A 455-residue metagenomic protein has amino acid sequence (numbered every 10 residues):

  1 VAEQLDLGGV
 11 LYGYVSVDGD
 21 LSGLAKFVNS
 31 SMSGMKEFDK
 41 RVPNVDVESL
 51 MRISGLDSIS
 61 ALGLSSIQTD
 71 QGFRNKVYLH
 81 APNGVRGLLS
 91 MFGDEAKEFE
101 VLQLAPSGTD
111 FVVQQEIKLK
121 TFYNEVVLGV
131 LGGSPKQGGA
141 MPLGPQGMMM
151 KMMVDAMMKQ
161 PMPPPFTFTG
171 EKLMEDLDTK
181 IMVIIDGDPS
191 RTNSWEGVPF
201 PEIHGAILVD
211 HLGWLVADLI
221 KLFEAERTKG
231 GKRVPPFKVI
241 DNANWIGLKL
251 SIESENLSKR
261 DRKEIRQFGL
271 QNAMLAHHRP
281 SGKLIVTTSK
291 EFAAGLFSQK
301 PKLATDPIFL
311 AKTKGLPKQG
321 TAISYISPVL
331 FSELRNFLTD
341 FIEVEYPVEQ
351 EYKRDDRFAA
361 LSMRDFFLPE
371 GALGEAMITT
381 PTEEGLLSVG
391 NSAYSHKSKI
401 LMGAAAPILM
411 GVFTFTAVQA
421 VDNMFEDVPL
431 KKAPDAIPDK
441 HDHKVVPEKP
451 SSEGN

Functional and structural regions predicted by a protein language model:
V1, T288-L316: Surface-exposed amphipathic alpha-helical segments
A2-A140, Q160-T192, R260-S281, S289 (+1 more regions): Leucine-rich, highly hydrophobic segment in Treponema pallidum outer-membrane-associated proteins
T109, Q114-I252: Long, K/E/R/D-enriched contiguous segments that form extended
S194, W214-D218, G231, L284-T288 (+3 more regions): Extended hydrophobic-aromatic, low-complexity segments
P201-H211, G282-F292, N391-S395: Extracellular/lumenal glycan-associated surfaces
K229-L248, T305-S327: A generic structural motif
N244-L270: Short, Gly/Ser/Thr-enriched beta-strand-loop segments that form substrate-interacting elements of hydrolase/peptidase
P450-N455: Short, solvent-exposed mixed-charge patches
